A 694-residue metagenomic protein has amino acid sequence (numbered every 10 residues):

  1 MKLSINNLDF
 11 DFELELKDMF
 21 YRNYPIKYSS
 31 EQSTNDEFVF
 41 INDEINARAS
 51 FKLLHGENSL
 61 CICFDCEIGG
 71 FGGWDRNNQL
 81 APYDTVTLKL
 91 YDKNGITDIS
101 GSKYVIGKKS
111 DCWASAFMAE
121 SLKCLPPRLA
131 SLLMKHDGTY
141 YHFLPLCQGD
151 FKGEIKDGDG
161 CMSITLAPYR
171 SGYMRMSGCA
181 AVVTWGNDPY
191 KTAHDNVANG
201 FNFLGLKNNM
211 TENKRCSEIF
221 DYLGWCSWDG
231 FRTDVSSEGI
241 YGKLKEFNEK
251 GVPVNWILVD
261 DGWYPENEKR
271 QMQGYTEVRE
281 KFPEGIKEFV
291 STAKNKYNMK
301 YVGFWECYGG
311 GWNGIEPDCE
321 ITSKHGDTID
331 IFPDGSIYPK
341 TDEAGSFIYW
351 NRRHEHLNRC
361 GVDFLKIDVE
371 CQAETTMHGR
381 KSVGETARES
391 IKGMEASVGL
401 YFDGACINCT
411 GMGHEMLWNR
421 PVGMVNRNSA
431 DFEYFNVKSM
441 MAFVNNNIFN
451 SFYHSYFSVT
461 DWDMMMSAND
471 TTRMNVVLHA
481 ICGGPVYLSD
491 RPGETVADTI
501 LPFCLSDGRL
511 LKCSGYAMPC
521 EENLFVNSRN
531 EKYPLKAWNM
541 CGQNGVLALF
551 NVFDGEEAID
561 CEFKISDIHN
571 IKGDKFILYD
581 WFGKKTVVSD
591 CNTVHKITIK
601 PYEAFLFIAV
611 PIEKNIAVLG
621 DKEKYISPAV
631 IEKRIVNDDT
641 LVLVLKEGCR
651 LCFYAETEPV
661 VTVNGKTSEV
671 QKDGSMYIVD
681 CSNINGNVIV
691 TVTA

Functional and structural regions predicted by a protein language model:
M1-N202: N-terminal accessory beta-strand-rich subdomains and adjacent acidic, glycine-rich linkers that precede catalytic cores
E218-K381: Aromatic-lined carbohydrate-binding/catalytic grooves of carbohydrate-active enzymes
W225, I257, I481, L547 (+1 more regions): Conserved, mostly hydrophobic/aromatic
F231-V235, Y264-E268, G309-I315, Q372-T376 (+8 more regions): Flexible loop/turn segments at secondary-structure boundaries
I315-R359, E389-T499, Y516-N527: Glycan-recognition surfaces
H479-C482, Y487, V526-K572, L606-E613 (+1 more regions): Carbohydrate-binding surface patches
L488, K575-W581, V618, P659-G665: Change to "...patches in solvent-exposed regions of secreted, membrane-anchored, or virion-exposed structural
C591-S627, D673-A694: C-terminal beta-strand-rich structural cap/linker in extracellular carbohydrate-active enzymes
